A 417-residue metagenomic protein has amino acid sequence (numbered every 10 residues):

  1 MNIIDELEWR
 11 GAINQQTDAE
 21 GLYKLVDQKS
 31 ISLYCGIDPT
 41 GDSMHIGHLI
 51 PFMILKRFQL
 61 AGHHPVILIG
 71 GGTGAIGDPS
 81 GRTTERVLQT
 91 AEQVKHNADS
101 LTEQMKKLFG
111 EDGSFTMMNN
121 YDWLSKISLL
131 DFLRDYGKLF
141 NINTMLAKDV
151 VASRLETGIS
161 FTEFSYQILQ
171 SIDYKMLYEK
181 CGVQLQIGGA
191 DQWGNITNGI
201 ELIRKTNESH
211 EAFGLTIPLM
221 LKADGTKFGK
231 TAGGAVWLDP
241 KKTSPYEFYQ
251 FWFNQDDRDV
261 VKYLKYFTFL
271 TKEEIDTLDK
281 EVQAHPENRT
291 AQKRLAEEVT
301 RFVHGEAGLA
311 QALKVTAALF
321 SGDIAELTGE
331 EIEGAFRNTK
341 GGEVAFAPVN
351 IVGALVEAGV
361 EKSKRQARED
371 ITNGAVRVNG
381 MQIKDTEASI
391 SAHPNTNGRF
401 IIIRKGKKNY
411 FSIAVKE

Functional and structural regions predicted by a protein language model:
M1-Q192, I196-I200, N207-F213, T226: NTP-dependent nucleotidyl-transfer catalytic core
I203-E417: Conserved nucleotide- and phosphate/pyrophosphate-binding catalytic cores in adenylate/nucleotidyl-handling enzymes
